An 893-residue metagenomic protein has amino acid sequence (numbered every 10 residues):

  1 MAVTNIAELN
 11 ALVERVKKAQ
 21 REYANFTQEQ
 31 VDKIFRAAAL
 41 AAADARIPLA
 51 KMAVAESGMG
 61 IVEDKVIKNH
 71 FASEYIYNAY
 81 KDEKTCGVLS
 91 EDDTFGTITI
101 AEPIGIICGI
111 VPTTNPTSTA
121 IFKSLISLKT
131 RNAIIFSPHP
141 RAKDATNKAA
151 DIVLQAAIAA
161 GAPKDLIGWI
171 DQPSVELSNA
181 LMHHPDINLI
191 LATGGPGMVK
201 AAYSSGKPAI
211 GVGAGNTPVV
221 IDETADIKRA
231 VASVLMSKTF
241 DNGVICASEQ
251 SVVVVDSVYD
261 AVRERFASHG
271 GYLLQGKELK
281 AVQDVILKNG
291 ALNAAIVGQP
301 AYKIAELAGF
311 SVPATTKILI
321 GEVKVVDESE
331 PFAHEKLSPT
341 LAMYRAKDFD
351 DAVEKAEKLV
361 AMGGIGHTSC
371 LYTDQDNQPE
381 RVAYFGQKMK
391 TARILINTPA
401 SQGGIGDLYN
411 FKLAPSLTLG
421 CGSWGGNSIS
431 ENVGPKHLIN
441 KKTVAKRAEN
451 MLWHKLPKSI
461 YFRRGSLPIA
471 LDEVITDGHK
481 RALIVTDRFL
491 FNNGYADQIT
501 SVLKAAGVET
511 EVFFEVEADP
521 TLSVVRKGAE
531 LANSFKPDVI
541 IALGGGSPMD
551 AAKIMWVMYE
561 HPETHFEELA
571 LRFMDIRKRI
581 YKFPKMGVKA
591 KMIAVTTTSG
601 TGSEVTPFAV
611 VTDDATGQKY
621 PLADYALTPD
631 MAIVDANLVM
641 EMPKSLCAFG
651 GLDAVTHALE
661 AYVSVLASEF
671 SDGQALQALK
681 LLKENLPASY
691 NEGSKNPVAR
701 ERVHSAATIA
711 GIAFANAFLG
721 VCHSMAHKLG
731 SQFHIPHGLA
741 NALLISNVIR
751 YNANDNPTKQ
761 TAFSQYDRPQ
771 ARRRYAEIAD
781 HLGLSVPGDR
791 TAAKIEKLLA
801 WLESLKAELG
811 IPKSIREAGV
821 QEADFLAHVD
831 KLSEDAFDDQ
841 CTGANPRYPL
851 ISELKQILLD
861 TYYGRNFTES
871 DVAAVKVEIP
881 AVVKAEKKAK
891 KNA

Functional and structural regions predicted by a protein language model:
M1-I98, I126, S268: N-terminal Rossmann-like NAD(P)+-binding subdomain of aldehyde/semialdehyde dehydrogenases
V3, I121, V199-D327: ALDH superfamily catalytic-core signature
A24, F310-N450: Conserved C-terminal structural/oligomerization subdomain of aldehyde/semialdehyde dehydrogenase
N78, K84, A149, S523-N637: Glycine/threonine-rich beta-strand-loop-alpha-helix active-site module that forms ligand/phosphate-binding
V88-R229: Rossmann-like NAD(P) dinucleotide-binding subdomain of oxidoreductase/dehydrogenase enzymes
D260, S268, V605-A717: Carboxylate- and glycine-rich phosphate/diphosphate-binding segment that chelates Mg2+/Mn2+
L452-V539, I815: ATP/NTP phosphate-donor binding region
Q732-I735, L739-A827, G843, F867 (+1 more regions): Gly/Pro-rich interdomain helix-loop hinge
